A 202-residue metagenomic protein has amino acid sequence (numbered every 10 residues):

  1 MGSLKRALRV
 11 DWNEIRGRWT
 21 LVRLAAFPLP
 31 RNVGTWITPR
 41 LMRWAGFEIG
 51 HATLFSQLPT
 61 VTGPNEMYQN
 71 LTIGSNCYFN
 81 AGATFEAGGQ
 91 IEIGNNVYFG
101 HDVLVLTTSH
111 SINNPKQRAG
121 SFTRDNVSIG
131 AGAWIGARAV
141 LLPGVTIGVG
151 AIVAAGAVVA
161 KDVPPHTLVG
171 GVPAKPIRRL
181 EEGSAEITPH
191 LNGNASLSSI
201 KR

Functional and structural regions predicted by a protein language model:
M1-F47, S109-I112, G132, V172-R202: Terminal amphipathic alpha-helical/low-complexity segments used for targeting or macromolecular assembly
F55-V145, V172, R179-I187: Flexible, glycine/small-residue-enriched loop-and-beta-strand segment within the central core of proteins
H101, A155, P165: Residues that flank catalytic or metal-binding motifs in active/ligand-binding sites
H110, G148, P164-H166: Short conserved catalytic/interaction loops centered on acidic-Pro-aromatic/His motifs
A137-I152, A157-K161: Beta-rich strand-turn-strand
P165, G170-P173: Acidic, glycine-centered active-site loop in nucleotide-sugar glycosyltransferases
